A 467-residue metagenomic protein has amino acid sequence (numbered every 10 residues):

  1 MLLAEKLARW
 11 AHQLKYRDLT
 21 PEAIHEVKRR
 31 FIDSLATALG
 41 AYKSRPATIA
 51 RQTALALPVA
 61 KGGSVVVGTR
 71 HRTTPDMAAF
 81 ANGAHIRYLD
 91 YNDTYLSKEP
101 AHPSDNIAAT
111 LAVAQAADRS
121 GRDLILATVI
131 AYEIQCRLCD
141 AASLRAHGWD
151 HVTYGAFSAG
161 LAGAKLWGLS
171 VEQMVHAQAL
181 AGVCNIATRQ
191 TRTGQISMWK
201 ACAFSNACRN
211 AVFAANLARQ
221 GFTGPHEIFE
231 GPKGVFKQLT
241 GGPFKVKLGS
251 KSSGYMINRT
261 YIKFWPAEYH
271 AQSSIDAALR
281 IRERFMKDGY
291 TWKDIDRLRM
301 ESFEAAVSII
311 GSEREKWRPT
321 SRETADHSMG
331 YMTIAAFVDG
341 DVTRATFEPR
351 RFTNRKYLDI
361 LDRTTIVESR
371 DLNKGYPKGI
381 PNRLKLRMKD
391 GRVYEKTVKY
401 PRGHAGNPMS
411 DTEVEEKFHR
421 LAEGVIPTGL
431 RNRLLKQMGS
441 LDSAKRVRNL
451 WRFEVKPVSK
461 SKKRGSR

Functional and structural regions predicted by a protein language model:
M1-P100, I196-R209, N216-R467: Terminal-appendage/accessory-domain detector
F80-G121, A127, I134: Function-dense linear segments that define catalytic or interfacial modules in macromolecule-processing proteins
S104-A112, Y154, S158-A162, S273-A277 (+1 more regions): Short amphipathic alpha-helical face segments that pack within enzyme cores and frequently flank/anchor catalytic
A114-F213, Q220, P225-K233: Glycine-rich, mobile lid/loop segments that gate access to catalytic sites or pores
